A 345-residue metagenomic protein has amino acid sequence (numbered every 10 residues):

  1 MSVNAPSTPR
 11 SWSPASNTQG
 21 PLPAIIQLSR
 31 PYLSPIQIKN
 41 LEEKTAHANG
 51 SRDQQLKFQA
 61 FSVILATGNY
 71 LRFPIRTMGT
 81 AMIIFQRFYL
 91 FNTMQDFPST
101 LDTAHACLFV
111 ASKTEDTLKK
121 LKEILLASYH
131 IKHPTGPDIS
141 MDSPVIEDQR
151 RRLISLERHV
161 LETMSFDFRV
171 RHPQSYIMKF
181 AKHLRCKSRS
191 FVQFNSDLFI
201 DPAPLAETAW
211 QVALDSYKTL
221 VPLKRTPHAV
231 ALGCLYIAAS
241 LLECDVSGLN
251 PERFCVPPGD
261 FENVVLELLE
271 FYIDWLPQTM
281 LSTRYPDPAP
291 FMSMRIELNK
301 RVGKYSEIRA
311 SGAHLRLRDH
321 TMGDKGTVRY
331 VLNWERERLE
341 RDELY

Functional and structural regions predicted by a protein language model:
M1-Y345: Non-catalytic, interaction-prone regions of core transcription and DNA-replication machinery
